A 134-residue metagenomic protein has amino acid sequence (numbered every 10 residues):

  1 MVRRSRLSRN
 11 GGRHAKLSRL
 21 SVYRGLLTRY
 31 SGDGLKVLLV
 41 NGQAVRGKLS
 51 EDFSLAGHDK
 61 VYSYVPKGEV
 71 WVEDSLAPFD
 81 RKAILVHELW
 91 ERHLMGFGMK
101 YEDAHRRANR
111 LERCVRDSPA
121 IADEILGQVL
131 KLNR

Functional and structural regions predicted by a protein language model:
R3-K82, G96-R134: Metalloprotease/metallohydrolase-associated module, dominated by Zn2+-dependent proteases
A83-M95: Active-site recognition of the HExxH zinc-binding catalytic motif
